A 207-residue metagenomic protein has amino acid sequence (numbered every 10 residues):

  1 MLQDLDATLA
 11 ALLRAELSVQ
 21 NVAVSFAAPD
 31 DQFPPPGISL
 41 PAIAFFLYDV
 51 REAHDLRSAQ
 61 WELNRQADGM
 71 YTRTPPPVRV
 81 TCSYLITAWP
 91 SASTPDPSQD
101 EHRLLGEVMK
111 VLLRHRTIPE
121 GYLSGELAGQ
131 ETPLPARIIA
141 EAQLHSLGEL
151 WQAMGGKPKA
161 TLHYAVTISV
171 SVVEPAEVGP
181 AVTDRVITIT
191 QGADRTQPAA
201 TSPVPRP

Functional and structural regions predicted by a protein language model:
M1-E62, G125-E131: Small/polar-rich, solvent-exposed N-terminal microdomains that initiate assembly or binding
M1-V19, Q66-Q130, S169-P207: Charged, amphipathic alpha-helical segments and their flanking helix caps
D31-P35, G69-T74, S146-M154: Catalytic micro-motifs at enzyme active sites that drive phosphoryl/nucleotidyl and oxygen chemistry
G37-S39, P77, K157: Extracellular/periplasmic catalytic domains that process cell-envelope and extracellular macromolecules
I43, V80-Y84, A160-Y164: Hydrophobic residues positioned within well-ordered beta-strands of beta-sheet architectures
L47-D49, A88, V166-I168: Flexible glycine-/small-residue-rich
M109-T167: Acidic-leaning, charged glycine-interspersed low-complexity segments
